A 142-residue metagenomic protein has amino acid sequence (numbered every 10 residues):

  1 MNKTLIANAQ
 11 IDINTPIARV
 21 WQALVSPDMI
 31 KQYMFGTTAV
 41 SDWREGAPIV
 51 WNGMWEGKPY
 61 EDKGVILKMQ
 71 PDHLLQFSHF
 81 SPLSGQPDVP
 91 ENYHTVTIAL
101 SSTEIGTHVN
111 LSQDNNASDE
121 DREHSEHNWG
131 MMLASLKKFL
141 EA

Functional and structural regions predicted by a protein language model:
M1-T38: Hydrophobic ligand-binding cavity/cleft-lining segments
N2, H108, D114-A142: A conserved amphipathic terminal alpha-helix motif
T4-Q10, P48, E61, L74 (+2 more regions): Intrinsic-disorder/low-complexity, polar/charged segments enriched in Ser/Thr/Lys/Arg/Asp/Glu/Gln
Q10-D12, V50, V65, A99: Generic structural detector for well-ordered beta-strands
V20-W21, I30, I49-W51, I66 (+4 more regions): Hydrophobic pocket/interface hotspot
F35, M54, F80, S112: Surface loops and adjacent helix of pleckstrin homology
A39-D42, P59-E104, D114: Hydrophobic-ligand binding "helix-grip"
